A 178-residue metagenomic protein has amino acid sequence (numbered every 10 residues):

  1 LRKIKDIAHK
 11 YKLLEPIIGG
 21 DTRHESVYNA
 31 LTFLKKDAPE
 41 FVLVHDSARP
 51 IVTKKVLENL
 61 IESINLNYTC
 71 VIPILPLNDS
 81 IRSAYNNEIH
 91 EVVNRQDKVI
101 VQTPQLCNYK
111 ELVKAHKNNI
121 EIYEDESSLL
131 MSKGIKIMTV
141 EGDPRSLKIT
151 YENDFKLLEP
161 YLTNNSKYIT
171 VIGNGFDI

Functional and structural regions predicted by a protein language model:
L1-P39: Conserved N-terminal catalytic core of the sugar/cofactor nucleotidyltransferase
K3, I51-V140: Conserved core of the sugar-phosphate nucleotidyltransferase
L14-I17, V99, M138, L147-K148: Structural signal for short hydrophobic segments within the conserved structured cores of catalytic domains across
I18-D21, S47-V56: Active-site-adjacent loop/tail segments of enzyme domains
V42-L43: Short aromatic/hydrophobic "clamp" motif used to bind/position activated sugar donors
V56, P160-I178: RNase III-family endoribonuclease catalytic core
K136-T139, D143-S146, N153-D154, L158-K167: Alpha-helical transmembrane bundles and membrane-interface segments of multipass inner-membrane proteins
